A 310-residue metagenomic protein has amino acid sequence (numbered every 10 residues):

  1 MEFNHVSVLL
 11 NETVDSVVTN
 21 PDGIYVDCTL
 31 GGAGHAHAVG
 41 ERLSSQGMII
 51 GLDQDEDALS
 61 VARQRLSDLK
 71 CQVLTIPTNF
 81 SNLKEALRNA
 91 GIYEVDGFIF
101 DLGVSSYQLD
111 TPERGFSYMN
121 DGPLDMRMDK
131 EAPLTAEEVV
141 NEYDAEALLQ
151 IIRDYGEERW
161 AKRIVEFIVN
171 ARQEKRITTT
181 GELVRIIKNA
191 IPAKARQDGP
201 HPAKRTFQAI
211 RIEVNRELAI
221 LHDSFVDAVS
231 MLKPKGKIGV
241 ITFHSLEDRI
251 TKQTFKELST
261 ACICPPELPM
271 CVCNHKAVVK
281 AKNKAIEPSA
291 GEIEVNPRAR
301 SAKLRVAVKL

Functional and structural regions predicted by a protein language model:
M1-L310: S-adenosyl-L-methionine-dependent methyltransferase catalytic core, i.e., the SAM/SAH-binding region
